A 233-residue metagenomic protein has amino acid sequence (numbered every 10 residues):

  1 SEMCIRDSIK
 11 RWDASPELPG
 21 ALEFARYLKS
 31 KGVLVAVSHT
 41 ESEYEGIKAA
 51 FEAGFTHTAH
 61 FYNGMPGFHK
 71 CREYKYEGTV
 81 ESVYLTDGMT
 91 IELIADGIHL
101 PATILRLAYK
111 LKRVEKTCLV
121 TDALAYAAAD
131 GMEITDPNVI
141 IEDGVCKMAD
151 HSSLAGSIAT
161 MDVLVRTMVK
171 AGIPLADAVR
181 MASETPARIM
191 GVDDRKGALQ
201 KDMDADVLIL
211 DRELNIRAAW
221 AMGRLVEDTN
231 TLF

Functional and structural regions predicted by a protein language model:
S1-I5: Short, small-residue-biased leader/transition segments that mark boundaries at the very start of proteins
R6-A129, K147: Active-site core of metal-dependent hydrolases
K75-L93, Y109-T121, Y126-L210: His/Asp/Glu-enriched, well-ordered alpha-helical/loop segment that forms or immediately abuts the divalent-metal
E213-W220: Short, Lys/Arg- and Gly-enriched loop/turn segments at beta-strand edges
